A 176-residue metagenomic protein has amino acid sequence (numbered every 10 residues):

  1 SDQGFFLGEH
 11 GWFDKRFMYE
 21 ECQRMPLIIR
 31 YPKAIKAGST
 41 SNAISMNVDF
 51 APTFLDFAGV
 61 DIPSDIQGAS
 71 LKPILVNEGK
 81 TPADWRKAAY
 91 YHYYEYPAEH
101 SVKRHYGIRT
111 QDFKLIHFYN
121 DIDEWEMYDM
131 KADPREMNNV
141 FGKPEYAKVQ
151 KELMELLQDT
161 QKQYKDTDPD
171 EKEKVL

Functional and structural regions predicted by a protein language model:
S1-S39, M46, E99: Histidine-centered active-site microenvironments of extracellular/periplasmic hydrolases and transferases
Q3-E9, F13, V48-A51, D56-E126 (+4 more regions): C-terminal cap/loop subdomain of S1 sulfatases and analogous C-terminal strand-loop tails that border
F17-Q23, A43-M46, P63, Q67 (+2 more regions): Short acidic-hydrophobic sequence patches enriched in Asp/Glu that either
A34-S45, F57-I62, M137-P144: Active-site rim elements
D133: Intrinsically disordered, low-complexity polar regions and short flexible loop motifs
